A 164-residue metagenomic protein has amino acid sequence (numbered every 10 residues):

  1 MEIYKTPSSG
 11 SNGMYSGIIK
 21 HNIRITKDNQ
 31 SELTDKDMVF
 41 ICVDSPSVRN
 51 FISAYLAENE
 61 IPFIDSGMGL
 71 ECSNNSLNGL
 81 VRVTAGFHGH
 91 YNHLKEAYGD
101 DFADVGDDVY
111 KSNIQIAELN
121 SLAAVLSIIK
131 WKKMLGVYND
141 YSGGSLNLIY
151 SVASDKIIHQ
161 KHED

Functional and structural regions predicted by a protein language model:
M1-M14: Glycine-rich phosphate-binding loop and adjoining beta1-alpha1-beta2 segment of Rossmann-like nucleotide-binding folds
E2, S121-L126: Short, well-ordered alpha-helical segments
S16-I18: Short beta-strand elements in bilobed, periplasmic/extracellular small-molecule ligand-binding domains
K20-N22, Q30-S31, D35-A123, S151-D164: E1/E1-like adenylate-forming module used to activate ubiquitin-like modifiers and sulfur-carrier proteins
I64-S66, N139-G143: Acidic/polar loop patches that form or flank catalytic/metal-binding clefts of enzymes that bind anionic ligands
V125-N139: Oxidoreductase and adenylate-handling cofactor-binding alpha/beta cores
S142-S154: Intrinsically disordered, low-complexity Ser/Thr-enriched
